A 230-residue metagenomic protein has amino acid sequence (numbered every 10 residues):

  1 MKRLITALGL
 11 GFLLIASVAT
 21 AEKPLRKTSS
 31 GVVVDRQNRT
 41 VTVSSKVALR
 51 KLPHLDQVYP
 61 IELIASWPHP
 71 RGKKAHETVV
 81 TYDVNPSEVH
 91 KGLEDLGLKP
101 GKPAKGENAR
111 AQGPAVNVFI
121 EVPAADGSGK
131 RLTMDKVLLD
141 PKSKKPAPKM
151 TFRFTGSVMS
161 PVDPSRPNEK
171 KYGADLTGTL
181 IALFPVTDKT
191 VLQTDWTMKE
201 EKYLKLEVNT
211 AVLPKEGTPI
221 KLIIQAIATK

Functional and structural regions predicted by a protein language model:
M1-L4: Positively charged n-region of N-terminal signal peptides that target proteins for export
A7-A16: Bacterial N-terminal signal peptides
A16-E22: Boundary at the C-terminal end of the N-terminal hydrophobic targeting segment
E22-K230: Long, low-hydrophobicity ectodomains and other hydrophilic envelope-associated domains
